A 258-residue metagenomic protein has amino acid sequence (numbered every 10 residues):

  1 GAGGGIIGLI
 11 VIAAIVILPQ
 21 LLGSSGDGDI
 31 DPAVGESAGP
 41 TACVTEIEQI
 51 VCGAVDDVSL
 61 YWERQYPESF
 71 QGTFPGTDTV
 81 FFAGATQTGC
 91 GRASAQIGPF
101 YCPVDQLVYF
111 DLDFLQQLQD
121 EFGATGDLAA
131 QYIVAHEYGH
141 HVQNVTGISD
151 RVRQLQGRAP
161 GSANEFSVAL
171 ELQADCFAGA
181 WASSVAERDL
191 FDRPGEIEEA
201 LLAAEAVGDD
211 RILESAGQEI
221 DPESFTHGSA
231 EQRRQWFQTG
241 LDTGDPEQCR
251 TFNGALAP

Functional and structural regions predicted by a protein language model:
G1-S37: Long amphipathic alpha-helical segments used for membrane anchoring, targeting, substrate engagement, or oligomerization
G26-F82, C249-F252: Extracytoplasmic low-complexity, Pro/Thr/Ser/Ala/Gly-rich segments that lie immediately after a secretion/anchoring
D27, G84-D111: Catalytic zinc-binding patch centered on the HExxH motif and its immediate surroundings that defines zinc-dependent
Q49-Q71, A169-I212: Short helix/loop segments within enzyme catalytic domains that coordinate or immediately flank catalytic cofactors
W62, F110, L128-V145, D175 (+1 more regions): Active-site recognition of the HExxH zinc-binding catalytic motif
F114-Y132, S162-F166: Short pre-active-site segment immediately N-terminal to the catalytic Zn-binding motif
N144-E171: Post-HEXXH active-site segment of zinc metalloproteases
V207-P258: Pan-zinc metallopeptidase signature
